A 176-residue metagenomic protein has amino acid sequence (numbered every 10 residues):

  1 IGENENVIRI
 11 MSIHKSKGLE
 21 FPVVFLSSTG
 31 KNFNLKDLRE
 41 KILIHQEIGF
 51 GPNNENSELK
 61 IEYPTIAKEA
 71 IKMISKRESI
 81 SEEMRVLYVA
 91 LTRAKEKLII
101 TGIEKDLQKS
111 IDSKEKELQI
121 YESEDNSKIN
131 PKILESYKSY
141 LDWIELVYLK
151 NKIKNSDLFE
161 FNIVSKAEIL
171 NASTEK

Functional and structural regions predicted by a protein language model:
I1-R93, I103-E104, Q108, F159: Conserved helicase C-terminal RecA-like lobe
K15, I44, S57, E82 (+4 more regions): Generic detection of intrinsically disordered/low-complexity segments and helix-coil linkers/edges
L19-E20, N32-D37, L107-E135: Switch/connector loops and helix/strand junctions flanking conserved nucleotide-binding motifs in nucleotide-processing
Y121-K176: C-terminal, charged and often intrinsically disordered regions of DNA end-processing helicases and nucleases
